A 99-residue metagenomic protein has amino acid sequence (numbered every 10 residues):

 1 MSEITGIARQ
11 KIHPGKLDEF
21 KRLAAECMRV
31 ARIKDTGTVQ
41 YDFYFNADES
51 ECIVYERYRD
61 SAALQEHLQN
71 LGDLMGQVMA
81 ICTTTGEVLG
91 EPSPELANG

Functional and structural regions predicted by a protein language model:
T5-Q10: Active-site-flanking beta-strand signature of metal-NTP-handling nucleotidyl enzymes and homologous cyclase-like
K11-K21: Short, surface-exposed ligand-recognition loops at beta-strand->loop->(often short) alpha-helix junctions that present
V30-V39, R57-G99: An amphipathic, aromatic/His-enriched active-site/gating alpha helix that lines ligand/cofactor pockets
Y44-D48: Short beta-strand micro-motifs enriched in acidic
S50-C52: Hydrophobic residues embedded in beta-strands of well-ordered beta-sheets
